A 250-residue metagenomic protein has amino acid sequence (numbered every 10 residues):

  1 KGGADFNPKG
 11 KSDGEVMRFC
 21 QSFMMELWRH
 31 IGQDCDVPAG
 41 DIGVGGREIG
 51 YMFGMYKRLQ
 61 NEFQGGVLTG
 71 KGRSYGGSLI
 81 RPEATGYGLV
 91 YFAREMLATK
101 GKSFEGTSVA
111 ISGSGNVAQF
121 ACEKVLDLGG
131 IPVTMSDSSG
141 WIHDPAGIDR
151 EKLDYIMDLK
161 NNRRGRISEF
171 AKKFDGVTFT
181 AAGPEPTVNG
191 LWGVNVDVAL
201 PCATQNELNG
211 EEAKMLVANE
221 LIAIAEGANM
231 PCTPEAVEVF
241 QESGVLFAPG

Functional and structural regions predicted by a protein language model:
K1-I80: N-terminal ligand-binding/catalytic initiation module
K9, Q21-Q33, G54-E62, R94-K102 (+4 more regions): Generic secondary-structure signature for well-ordered alpha-helical cores
M17-W28, I49-G54, G86-R94, Q119-L126 (+4 more regions): Predominant activation on well-ordered alpha-helical scaffold segments within soluble catalytic domains
I31-D34, K102-G106, V194-D197, L216-A223 (+1 more regions): Short, surface-exposed connector motifs at secondary-structure boundaries
R58, R94-K102, G190, Q205 (+2 more regions): Conserved helix-loop functional segments at active or binding sites
T69, G77-G193: Glycine-rich phosphate/diphosphate-binding loop of Rossmann-like nucleotide-binding domains
A203-P249: Rossmann-fold NAD(P)-binding glycine/threonine-rich loop
